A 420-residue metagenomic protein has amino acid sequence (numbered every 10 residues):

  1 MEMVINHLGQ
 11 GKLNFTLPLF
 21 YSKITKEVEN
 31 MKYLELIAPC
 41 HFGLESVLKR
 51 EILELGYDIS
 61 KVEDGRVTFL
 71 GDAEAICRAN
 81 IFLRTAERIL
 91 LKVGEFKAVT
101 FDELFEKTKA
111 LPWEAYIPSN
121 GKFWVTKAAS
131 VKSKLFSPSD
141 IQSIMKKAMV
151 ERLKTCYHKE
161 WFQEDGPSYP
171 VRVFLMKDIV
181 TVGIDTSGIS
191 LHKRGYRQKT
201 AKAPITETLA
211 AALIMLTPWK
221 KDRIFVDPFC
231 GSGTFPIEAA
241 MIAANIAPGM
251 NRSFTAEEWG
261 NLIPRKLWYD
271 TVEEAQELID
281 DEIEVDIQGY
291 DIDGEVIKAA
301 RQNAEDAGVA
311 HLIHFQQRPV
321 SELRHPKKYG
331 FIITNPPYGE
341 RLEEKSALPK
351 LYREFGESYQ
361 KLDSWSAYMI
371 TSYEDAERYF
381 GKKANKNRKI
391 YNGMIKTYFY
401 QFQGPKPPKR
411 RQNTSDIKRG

Functional and structural regions predicted by a protein language model:
M1-M3: Methionine residue identity
K12-N30: Short, Lys/Arg-enriched N-terminal segments with co-localized hydrophobic residues within the first ~10-30 amino acids
E27-V28, K32-Y169, R419-G420: Non-catalytic nucleic-acid substrate-recognition regions in nucleic-acid-modifying enzymes
L34-L44, L48-E54, V67-T85, K132 (+4 more regions): S-adenosyl-L-methionine
I205-H325, E340-R341, K345-A347: Conserved S-adenosyl-L-methionine
Q316-G420: C-terminal catalytic and target-recognition region of SAM-dependent MTase-like enzymes, primarily methyltransferases
